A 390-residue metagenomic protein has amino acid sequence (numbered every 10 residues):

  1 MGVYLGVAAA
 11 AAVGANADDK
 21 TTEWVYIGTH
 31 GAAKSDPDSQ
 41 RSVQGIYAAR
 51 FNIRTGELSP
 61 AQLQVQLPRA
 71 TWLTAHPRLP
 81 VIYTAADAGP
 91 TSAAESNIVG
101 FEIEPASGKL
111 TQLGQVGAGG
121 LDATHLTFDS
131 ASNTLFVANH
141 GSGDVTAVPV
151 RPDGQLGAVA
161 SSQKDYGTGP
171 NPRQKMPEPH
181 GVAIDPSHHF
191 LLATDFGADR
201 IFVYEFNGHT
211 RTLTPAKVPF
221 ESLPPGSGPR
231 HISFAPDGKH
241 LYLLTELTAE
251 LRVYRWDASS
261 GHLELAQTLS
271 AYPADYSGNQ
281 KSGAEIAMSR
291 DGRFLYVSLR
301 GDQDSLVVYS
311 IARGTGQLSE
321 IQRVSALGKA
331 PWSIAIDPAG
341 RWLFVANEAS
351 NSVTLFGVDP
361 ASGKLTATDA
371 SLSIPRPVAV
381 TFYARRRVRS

Functional and structural regions predicted by a protein language model:
G31-S35, D87-S92, G141-D144, A198-R200 (+4 more regions): Short glycine/acidic-enriched loop and turn motifs that connect beta-strands
S35, L67-R78, G119-S132, Y166-H189 (+4 more regions): Beta-rich, blade/repeat-based domains predominating in secreted/periplasmic proteins but also intracellular
A49-G56, F101-G108, A147-G157, Y204-L213 (+3 more regions): Short loop/turn segments immediately following beta-strands, especially the blade-tip and inter-blade linker loops
L58-S132: Blade-loop segments of beta-propeller domains
S59-V65, T111-V116, A160, G167-P172 (+4 more regions): A short beta-strand motif characteristic of beta-propeller blades
G108-G181: Asp-box/WD-like beta-propeller blade repeats and closely related beta-sheet repeat scaffolds
E348-S390: Blade-level signature of beta-propeller repeat domains, shared across WD40, Kelch, NHL, RCC1 and BNR/Asp-box propellers
